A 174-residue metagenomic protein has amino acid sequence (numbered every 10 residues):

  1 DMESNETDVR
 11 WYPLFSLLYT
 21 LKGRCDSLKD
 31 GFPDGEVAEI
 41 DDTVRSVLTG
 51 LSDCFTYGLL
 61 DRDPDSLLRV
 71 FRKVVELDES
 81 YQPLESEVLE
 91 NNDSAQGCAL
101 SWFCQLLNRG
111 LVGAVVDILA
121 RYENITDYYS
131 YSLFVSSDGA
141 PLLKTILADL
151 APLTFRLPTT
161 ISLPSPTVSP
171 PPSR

Functional and structural regions predicted by a protein language model:
D1-M2, R174: Intrinsically disordered, low-complexity Ser/Thr-rich segments densely containing proline-directed motifs
E3-L100, L106-V115, A120-I125: Extended cytosolic scaffolds built from alpha-helical repeats
P83-P172: Alpha-helical bundle/repeat cores within regulatory domains of eukaryotic proteins
